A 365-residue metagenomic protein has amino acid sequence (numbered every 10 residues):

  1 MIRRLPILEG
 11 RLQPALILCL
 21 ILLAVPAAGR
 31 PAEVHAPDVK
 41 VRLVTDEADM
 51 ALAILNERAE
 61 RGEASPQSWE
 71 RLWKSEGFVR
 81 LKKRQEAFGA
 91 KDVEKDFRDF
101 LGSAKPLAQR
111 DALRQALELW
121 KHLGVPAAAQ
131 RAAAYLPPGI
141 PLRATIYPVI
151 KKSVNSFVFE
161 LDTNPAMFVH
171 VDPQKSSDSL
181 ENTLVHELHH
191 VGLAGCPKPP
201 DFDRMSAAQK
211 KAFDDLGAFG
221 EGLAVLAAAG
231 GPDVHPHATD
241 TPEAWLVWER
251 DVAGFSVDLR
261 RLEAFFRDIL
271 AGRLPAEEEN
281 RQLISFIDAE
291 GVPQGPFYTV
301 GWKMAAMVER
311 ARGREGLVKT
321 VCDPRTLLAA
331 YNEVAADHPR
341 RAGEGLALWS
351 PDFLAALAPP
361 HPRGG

Functional and structural regions predicted by a protein language model:
M1-G10: N-terminal secretory signal peptides that target proteins for export/translocation
G10-A15, P31: A cross-taxon signal for low-complexity, glycine/charged-rich
Q13-V25: Bacterial N-terminal signal peptides
R30-S103, L346-S350: N-terminal mature-domain "stem" immediately C-terminal to a signal peptide or N-terminal signal-anchor/transmembrane
A51-G62, S75-E76, Y135, V191 (+4 more regions): Structured segments of extracytoplasmic/periplasmic soluble domains in secreted or envelope-associated proteins
E70-V79, I146-V154, W245, R325: Acidic helix-start/capping segments at beta-turn-to-alpha-helix junctions
R98-W248: Acidic/His-rich structured neighborhood in mature extracellular/periplasmic domains
V247-G365: Pan-zinc metallopeptidase signature
